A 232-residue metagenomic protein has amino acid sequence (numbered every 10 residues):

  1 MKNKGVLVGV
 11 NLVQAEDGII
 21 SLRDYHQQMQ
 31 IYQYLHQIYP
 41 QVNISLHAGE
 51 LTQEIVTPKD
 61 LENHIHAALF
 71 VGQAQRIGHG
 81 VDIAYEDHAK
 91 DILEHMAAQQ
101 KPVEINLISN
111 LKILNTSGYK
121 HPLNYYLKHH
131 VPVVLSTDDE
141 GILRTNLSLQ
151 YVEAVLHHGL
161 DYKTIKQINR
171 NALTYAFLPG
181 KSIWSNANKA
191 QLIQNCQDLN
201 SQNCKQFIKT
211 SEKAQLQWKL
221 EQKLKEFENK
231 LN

Functional and structural regions predicted by a protein language model:
M1-V10, D60-I77, Y125-V133, A154-Q167: Structural recognition of alpha->loop->beta junctions
K4-A89: Divalent metal-binding pocket/active-site signature
R23-D24, T52-H66, Y85-H95, I113-N124 (+1 more regions): Histidine/acidic-residue-rich catalytic or RNA/ligand-binding cores of hydrolases and nuclease-related proteins
N43-L51, V131-N146: Short acidic/histidine-rich active-site segments
V71-Q75, G80-D87, I105-S117, D139-T145: Extended C-terminal subregions enriched in glycine
Q73, V103-I105, H129-L135, T145-V152: Short acidic (Asp/Glu) and glycine-rich catalytic loops that position anionic groups and cofactors
P132, L149, G159-N232: Mid-to-C-terminal alpha-helical segments outside catalytic/metal-binding sites
